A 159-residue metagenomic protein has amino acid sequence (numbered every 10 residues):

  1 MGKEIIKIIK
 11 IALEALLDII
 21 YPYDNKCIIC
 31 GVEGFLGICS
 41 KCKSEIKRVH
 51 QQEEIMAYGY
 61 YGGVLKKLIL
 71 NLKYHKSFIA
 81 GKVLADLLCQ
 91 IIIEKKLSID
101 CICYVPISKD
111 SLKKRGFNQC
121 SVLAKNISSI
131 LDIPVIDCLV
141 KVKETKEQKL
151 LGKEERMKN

Functional and structural regions predicted by a protein language model:
M1-N159: Glycine-rich phosphate/pyrophosphate-handling loop used in enzymes and phosphotransfer proteins
